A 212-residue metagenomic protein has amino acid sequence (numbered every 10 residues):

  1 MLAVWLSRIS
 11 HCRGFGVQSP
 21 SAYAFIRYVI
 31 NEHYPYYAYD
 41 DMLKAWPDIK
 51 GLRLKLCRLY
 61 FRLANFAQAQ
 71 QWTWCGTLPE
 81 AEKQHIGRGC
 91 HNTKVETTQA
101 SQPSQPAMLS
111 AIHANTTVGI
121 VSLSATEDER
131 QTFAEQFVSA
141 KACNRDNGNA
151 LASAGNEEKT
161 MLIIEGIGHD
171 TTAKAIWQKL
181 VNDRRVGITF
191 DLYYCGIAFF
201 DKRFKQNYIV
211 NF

Functional and structural regions predicted by a protein language model:
M1-M161, G168-F212: A short alpha-helical cap/connector motif
